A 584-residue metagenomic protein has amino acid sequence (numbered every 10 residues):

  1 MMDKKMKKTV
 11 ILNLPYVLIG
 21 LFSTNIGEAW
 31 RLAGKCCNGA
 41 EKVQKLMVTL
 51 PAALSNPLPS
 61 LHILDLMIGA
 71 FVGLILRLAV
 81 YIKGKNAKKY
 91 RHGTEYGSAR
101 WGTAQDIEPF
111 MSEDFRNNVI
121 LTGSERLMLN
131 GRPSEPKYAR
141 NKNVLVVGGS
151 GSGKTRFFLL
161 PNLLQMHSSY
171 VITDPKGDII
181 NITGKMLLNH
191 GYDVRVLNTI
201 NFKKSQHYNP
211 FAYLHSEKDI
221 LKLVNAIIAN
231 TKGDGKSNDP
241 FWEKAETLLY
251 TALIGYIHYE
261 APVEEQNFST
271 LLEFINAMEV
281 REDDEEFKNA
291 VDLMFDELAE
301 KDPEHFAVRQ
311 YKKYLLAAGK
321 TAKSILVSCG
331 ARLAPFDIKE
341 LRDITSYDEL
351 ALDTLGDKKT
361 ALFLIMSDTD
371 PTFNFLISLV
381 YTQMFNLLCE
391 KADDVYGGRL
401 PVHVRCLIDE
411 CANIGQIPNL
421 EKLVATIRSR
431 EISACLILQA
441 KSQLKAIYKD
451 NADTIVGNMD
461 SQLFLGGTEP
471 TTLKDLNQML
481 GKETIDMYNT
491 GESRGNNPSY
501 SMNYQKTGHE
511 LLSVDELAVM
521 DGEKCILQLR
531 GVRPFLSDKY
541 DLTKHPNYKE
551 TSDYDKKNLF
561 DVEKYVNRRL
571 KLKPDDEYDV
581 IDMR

Functional and structural regions predicted by a protein language model:
M1-M2, M6, M47, M67 (+14 more regions): Detector for methionine-enriched segments
M1-S152, R156-L159, K203, K482 (+3 more regions): Basic- and hydrophobic-enriched, low-structure N-terminal and domain-boundary segments that flank ATP-binding catalytic
T24-E28, L127, R140-I432, I447 (+2 more regions): P-loop NTPase motor domains
R116-L121, F375-T382, L476: Conserved long hydrophobic alpha-helices within structured protein cores
M128-L129, P133, K232-F241, V263 (+1 more regions): Low-complexity, polar-biased intrinsically disordered regions enriched in Pro/Ser/Thr/Gly
V424-I526: Conserved ATP-driven motor cores of ASCE-family P-loop NTPases powering translocation/secretion/packaging/pilus
